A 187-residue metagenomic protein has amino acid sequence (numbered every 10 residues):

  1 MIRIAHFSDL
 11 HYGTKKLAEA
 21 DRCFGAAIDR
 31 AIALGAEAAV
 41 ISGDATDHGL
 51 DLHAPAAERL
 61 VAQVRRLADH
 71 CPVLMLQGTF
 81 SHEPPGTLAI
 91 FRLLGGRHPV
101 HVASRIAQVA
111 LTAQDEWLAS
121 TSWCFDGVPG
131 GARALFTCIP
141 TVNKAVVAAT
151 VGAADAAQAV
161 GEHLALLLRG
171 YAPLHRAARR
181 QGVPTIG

Functional and structural regions predicted by a protein language model:
M1-A5: Extreme N-terminal starter segment of soluble prokaryotic enzymes
S8-T14: Short polar catalytic/cofactor-binding loops
L10, T79, V142: Residue-level signal for short, function-critical loop segments
K15-K16, K144: Context-gated lysine
K16-E116: Core catalytic region of metal-dependent phosphoesterases/phosphodiesterases, especially metallo-beta-lactamase-like
A89-G187: Conserved catalytic scaffold of divalent metal-dependent phosphoesterases
